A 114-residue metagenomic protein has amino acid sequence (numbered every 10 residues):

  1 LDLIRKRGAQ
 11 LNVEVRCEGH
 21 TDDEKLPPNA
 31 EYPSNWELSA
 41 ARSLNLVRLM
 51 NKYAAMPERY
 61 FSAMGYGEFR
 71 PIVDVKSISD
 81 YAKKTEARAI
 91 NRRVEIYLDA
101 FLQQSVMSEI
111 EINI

Functional and structural regions predicted by a protein language model:
L1, H20-Q103, M107-I112: Periplasmic OmpA-like peptidoglycan-binding domain that tethers envelope proteins to the cell wall
L1-A9: Short amphipathic alpha-helices and their capping/turn segments at secondary-structure boundaries
A9-L11, P57: Short loop/turn segments at connectors of secondary-structure elements within structured domains
N12-H20: A structural motif
